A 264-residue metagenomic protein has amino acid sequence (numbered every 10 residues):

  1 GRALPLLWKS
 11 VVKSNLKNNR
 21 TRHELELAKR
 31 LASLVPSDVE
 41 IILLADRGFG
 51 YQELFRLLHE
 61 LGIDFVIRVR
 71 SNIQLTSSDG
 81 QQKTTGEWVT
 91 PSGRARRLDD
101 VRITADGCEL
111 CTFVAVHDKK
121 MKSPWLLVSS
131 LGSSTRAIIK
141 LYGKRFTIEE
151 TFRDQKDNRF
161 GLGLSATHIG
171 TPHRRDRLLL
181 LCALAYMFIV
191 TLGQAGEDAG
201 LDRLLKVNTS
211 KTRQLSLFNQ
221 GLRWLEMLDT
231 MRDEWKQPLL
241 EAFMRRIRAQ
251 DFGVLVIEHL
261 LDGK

Functional and structural regions predicted by a protein language model:
G1-K264: Single, function-defining residue in the core of a domain
